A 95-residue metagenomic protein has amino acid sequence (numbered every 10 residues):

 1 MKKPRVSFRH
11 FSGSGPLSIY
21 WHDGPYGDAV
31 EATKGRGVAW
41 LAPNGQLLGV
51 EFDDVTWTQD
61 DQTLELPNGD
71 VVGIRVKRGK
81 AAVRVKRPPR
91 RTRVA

Functional and structural regions predicted by a protein language model:
M1-A95: Small, basic N-terminal interaction modules of short regulatory proteins
